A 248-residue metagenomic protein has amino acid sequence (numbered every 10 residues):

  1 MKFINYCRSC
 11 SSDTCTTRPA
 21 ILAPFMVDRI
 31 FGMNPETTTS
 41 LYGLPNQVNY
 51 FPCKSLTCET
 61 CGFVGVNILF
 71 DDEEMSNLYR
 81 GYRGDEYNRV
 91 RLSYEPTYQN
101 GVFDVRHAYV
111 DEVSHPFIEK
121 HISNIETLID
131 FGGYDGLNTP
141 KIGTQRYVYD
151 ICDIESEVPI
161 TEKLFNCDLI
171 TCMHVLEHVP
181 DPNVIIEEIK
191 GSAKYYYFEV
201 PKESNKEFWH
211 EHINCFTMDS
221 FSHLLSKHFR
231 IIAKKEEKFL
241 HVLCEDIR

Functional and structural regions predicted by a protein language model:
M1-M173, I185-I186, M218-D219, H223-L224 (+1 more regions): Conserved N-terminal segment of class I S-adenosyl-L-methionine
N124, S192, K227-H228: Structured helix-beta-strand junction loops
T139, P180, K206: Glycine/Thr-rich phosphate-binding loops of Rossmann-like dinucleotide-binding domains
H174, H178: A short His-aromatic
V179-S192: A short, conserved alpha-helix within the catalytic core of class I
A193-K206: Conserved beta-strand signature within the Rossmann-like core of class I S-adenosyl-L-methionine
W209-H228: Conserved Class I S-adenosyl-L-methionine
